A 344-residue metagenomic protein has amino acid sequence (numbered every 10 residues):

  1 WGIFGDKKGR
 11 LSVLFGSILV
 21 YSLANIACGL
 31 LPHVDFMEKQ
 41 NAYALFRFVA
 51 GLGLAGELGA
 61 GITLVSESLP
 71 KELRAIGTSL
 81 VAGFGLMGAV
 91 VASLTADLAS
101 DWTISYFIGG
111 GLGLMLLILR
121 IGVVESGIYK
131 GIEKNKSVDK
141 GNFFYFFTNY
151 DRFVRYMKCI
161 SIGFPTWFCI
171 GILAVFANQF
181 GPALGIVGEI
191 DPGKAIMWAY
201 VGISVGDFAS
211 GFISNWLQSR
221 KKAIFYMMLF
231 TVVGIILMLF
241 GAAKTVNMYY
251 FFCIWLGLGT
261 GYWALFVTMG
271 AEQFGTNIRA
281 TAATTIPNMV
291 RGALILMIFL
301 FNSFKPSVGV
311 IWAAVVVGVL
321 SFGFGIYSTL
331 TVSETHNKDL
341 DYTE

Functional and structural regions predicted by a protein language model:
W1-G9, D207-S219: Helix-to-loop junctions at the C-terminal end of transmembrane segments in multipass secondary transporters
L19-F36, L229-A243: C-terminal ends and interior cores of transmembrane alpha-helices in multi-pass membrane transporters/permeases
K39-A55, N247-G261: Hydrophobic core of transmembrane alpha-helices in multi-pass small-molecule transporters, especially MFS/SLC-type
F46-G83: Cytoplasmic helix-loop-helix junction between adjacent transmembrane helices in 12-TM secondary transporters
L73-D97, L112, T284-M297: Glycine-rich segments within core transmembrane alpha-helices of 12-TM secondary carriers
T103-R120, W312-T329: Symmetry-related core transmembrane helices of the 12-TM Major Facilitator Superfamily/SLC fold
R152-S204, L294, I298: Extracytoplasmic gate region of multi-pass secondary transporters
R220-L265: C-terminal transmembrane helical hairpin of 12-TM major facilitator-type secondary transporters
